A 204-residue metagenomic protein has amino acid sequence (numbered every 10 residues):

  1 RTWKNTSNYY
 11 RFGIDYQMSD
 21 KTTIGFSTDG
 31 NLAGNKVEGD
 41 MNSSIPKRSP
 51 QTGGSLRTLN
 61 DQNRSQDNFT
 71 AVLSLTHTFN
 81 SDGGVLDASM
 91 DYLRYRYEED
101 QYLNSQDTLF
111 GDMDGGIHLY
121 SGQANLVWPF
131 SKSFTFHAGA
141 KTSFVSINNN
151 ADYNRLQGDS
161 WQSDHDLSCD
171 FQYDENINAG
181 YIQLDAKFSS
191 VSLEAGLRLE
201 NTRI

Functional and structural regions predicted by a protein language model:
R1-T6, Q51-T52: Surface-exposed beta-strand-turn/loop segments characteristic of Gram-negative outer-membrane beta-barrels
N8, S43-I45: Conserved strand-turn element in the central/C-terminal portion of the radical SAM core barrel that lines
Y9-G34, N60-I204: Face-selective signature of the C-terminal outer-membrane beta-barrel domain
V37: P-loop potassium selectivity filter motif centered on the GYG triad
I45-L56, S105-D107, S160: Solvent-exposed, glycine/polar-rich loop segments of beta-barrel outer-membrane systems
